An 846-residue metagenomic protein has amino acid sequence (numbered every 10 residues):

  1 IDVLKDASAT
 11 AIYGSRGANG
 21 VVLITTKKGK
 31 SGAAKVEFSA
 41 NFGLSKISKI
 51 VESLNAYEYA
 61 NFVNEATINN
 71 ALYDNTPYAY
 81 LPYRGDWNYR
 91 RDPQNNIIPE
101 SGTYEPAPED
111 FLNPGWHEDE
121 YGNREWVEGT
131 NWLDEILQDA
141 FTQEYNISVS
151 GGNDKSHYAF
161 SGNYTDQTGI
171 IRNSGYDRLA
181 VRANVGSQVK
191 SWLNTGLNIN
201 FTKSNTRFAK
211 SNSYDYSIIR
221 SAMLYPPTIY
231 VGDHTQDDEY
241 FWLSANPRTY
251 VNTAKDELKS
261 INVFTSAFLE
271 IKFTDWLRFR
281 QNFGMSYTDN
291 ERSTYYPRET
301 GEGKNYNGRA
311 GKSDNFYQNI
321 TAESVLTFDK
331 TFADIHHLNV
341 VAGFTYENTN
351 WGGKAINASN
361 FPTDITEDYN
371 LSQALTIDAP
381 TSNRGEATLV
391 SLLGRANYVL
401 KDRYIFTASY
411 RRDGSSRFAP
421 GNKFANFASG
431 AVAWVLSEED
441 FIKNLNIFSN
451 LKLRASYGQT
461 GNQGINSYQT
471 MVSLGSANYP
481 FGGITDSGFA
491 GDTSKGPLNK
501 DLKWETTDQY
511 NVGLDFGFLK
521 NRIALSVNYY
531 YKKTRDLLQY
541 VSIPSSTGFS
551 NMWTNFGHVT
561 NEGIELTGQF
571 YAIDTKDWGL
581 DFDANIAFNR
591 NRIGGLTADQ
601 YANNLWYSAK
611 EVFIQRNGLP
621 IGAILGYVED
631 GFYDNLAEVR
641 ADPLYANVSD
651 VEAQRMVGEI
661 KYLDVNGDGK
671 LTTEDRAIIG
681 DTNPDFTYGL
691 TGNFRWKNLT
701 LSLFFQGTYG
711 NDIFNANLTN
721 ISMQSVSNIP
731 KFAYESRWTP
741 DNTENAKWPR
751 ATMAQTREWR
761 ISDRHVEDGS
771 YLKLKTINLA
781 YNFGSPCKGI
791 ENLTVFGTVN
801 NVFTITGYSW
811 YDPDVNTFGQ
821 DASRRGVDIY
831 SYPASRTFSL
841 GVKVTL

Functional and structural regions predicted by a protein language model:
D2-R182, N194-G196, N200, F264 (+8 more regions): Short, small/polar-rich motifs associated with maturation and membrane association, primarily at protein termini
E37-Y121, Q469, T554, Y571-D681 (+2 more regions): Conserved small-residue
E52-L54, Y296-R298, I356-F361, D599-Y601 (+2 more regions): Short Gly/aromatic-enriched secondary-structure transition segments
I97-S150, K155-S161, D233-K272, A374-R395 (+6 more regions): Outer-membrane beta-barrel transmembrane strand signature
E120-G122, S415, T708-N800: Extracytoplasmic gating/loop element in the C-terminal half of outer-membrane beta-barrel translocons and assembly
F160, I219-S221: Intrinsically disordered, low-complexity polar segments
R178, N184-L193, N198-K203, E239-Y296 (+2 more regions): Extracellular/periplasmic, surface-exposed regions of secreted and cell-surface proteins
F556-T560, Y601-I624, I679-T691, I721-R737 (+1 more regions): C-terminal extracellular loops and terminal segments of Gram-negative outer membrane beta-barrel proteins
